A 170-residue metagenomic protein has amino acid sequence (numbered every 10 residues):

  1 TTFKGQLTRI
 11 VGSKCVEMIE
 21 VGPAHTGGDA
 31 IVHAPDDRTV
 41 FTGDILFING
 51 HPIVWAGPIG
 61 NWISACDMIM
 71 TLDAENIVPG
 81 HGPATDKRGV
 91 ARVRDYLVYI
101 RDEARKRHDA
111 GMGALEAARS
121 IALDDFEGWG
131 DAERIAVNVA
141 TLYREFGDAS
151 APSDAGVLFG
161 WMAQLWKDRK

Functional and structural regions predicted by a protein language model:
T1-G5: Short acidic-hydrophobic, aromatic-tinged amphipathic segments that line or gate anion-handling sites
T8, C15, E20-K106: Metallo-beta-lactamase
W62, C66, G82, G89 (+6 more regions): Solvent-exposed, non-transmembrane amphipathic alpha-helical segments
D67-A74, V98, D102-M112, R119-F126 (+1 more regions): Sec-exported extracytoplasmic/periplasmic mature domains
M112-K170: C-terminal regulatory/interaction regions
